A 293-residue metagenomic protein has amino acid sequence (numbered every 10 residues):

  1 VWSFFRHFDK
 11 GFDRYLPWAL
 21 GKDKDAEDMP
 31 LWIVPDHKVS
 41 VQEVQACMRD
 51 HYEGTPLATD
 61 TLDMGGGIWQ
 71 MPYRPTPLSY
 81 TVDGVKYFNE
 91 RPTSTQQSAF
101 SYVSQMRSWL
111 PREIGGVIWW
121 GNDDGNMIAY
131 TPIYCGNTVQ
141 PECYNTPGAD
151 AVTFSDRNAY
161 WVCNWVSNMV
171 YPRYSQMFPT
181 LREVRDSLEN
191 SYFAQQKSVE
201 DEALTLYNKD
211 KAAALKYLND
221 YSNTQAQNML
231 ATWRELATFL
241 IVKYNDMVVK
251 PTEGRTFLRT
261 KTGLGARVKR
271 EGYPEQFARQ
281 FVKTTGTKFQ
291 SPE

Functional and structural regions predicted by a protein language model:
V1-E293: C-terminus-biased signal that marks the final domain/tail of proteins
